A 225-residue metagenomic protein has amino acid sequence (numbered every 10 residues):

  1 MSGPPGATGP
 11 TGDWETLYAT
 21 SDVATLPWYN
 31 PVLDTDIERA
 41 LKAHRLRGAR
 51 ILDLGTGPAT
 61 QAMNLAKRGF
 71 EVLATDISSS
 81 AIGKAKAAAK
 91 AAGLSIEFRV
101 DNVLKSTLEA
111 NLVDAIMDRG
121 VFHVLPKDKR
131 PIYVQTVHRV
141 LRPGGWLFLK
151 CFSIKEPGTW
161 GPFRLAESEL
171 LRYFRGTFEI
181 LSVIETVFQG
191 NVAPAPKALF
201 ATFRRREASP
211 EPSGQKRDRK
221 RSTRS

Functional and structural regions predicted by a protein language model:
M1-L54, P58-L108, L125-V140, G145-S225: Class I (Rossmann-like) S-adenosyl-L-methionine-dependent methyltransferase catalytic domain, capturing the SAM-binding
L108-I116: A short acidic, Gly/Pro-enriched loop at the edge of an enzyme's catalytic core that lines a small-molecule cofactor
G120-V124: Short catalytic micro-motifs in class I SAM-dependent methyltransferases
